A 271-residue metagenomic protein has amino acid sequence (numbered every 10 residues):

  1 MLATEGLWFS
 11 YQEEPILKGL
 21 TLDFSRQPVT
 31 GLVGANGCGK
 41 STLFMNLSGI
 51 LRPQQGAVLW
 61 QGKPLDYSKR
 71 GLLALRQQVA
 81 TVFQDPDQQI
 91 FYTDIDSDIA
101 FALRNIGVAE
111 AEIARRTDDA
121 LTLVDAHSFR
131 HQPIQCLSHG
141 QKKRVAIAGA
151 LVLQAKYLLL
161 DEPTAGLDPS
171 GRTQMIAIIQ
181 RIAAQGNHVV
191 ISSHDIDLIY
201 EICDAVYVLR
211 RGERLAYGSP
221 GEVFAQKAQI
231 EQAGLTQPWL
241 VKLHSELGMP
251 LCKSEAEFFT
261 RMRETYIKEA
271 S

Functional and structural regions predicted by a protein language model:
S48: Helix-to-loop junction immediately C-terminal to a conserved catalytic motif
G56-Y67, L75: Conserved ABC transporter NBD signature motif
A111-F129: Conserved ABC ATPase "signature" region
P133-L137: Conserved ABC ATPase signature
L158-D161: Catalytic Walker B motif of ABC-type/P-loop ATPase nucleotide-binding domains
S193-H194: H-loop/switch region of ABC-family ATPase nucleotide-binding domains
I199-E201: A short, surface-exposed alpha-helical micro-motif characterized by mixed small hydrophobic and charged/polar residues
